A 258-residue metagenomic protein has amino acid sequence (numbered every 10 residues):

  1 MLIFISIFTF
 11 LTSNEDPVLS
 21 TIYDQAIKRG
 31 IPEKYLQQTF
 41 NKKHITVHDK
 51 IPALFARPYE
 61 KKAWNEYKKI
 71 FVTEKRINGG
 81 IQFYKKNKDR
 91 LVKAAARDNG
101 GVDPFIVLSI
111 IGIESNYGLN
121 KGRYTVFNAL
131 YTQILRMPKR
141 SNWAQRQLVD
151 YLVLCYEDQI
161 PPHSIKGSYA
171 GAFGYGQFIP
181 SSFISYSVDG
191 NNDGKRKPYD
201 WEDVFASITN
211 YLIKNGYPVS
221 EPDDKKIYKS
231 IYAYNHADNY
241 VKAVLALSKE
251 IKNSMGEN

Functional and structural regions predicted by a protein language model:
M1-F10: Sec-dependent N-terminal signal peptides
P17-V18, K86: Alpha-helix N-cap/N′ positions at the starts of helices
I31-N258: Catalytic glycan-binding domains that act on GlcNAc-containing polysaccharides
